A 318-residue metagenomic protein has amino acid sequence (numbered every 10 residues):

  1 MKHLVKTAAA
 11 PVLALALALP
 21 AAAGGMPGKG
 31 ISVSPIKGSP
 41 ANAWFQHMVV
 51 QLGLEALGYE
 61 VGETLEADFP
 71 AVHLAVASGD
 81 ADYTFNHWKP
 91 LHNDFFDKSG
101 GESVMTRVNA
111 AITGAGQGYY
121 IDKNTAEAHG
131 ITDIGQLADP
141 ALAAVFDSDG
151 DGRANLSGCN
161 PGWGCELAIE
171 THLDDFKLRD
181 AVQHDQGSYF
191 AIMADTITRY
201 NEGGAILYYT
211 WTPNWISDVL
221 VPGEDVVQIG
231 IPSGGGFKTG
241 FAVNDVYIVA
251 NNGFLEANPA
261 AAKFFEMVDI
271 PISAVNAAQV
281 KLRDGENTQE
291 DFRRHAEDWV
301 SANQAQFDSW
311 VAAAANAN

Functional and structural regions predicted by a protein language model:
A22-S34, V145-R153, Q306-N318: Immediate post-signal peptide segment of exported/extracytoplasmic ligand-binding proteins
P27-N42, Y59-T64, R153-S157, F265: Short, well-ordered beta-strand elements
G38-A41, Y59-L74, H184-D195: Short helix-initiation/N-cap motifs at beta->coil->alpha
A41-E60, T171-L173: Short, polar/charged alpha-helical segment
H47, A67-S103, D195, W215-V221: Pocket-flanking alpha-helical
A75, A81-F85, S157-P232: Ligand-binding pocket segment of bilobal, Venus flytrap-like solute-binding proteins
V104-S157: A conserved helix-loop-strand patch within extracytoplasmic ligand-binding domains of the periplasmic binding
Q117-E127, A242-A257: A bilobed periplasmic-binding-protein/Venus flytrap-type ligand-binding module shared by bacterial periplasmic
